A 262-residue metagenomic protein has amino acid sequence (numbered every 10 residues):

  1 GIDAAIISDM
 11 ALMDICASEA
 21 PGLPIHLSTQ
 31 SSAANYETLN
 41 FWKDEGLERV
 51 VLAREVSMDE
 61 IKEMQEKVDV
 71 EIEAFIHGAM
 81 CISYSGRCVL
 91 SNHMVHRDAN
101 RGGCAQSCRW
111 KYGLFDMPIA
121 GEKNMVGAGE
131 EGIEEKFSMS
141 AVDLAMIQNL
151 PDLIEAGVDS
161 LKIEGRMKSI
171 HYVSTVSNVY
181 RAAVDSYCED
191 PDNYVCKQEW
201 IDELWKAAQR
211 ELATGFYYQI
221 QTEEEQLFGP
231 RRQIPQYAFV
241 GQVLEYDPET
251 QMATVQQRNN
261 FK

Functional and structural regions predicted by a protein language model:
G1, P24, N40, E48-K262: Surface-exposed amphipathic alpha-helical tracts and adjacent flexible/coil segments at the periphery of soluble enzymes
G1-F41: N-terminal active-site wall of soluble small-molecule enzyme domains
